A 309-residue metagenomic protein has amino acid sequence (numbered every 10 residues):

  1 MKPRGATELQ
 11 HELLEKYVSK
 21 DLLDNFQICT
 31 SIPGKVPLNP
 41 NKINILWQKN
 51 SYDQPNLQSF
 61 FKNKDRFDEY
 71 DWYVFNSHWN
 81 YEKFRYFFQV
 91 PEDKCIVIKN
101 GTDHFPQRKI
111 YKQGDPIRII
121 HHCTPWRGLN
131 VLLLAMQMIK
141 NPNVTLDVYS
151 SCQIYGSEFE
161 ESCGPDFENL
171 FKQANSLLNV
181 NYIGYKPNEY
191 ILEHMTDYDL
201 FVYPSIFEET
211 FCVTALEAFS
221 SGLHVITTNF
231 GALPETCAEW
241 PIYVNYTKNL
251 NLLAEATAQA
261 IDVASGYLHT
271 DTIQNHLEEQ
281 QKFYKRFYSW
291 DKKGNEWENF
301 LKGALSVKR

Functional and structural regions predicted by a protein language model:
M1-L38: N-terminal pre-catalytic "stem/leader" segment of glycosyltransferase-like enzymes
R4-L9, L13, K248, H269-L305: A charged, aromatic-enriched C-terminal amphipathic alpha-helix characteristic of glycosyltransferases across folds
Q27-N56, D71-F75, C95-K99: Active-site proximal beta-strand in glycosyltransferases
D71-R85, V90-Q107: Donor nucleotide-sugar binding/catalytic pocket of nucleotide-sugar-dependent glycosyltransferases
Y111-G128, L133-M136, D147: Conserved donor-binding/catalytic core segment of Leloir-type glycosyltransferases
E160-K186: Nucleotide-activated donor-binding/catalytic signature segment of Leloir-type glycosyltransferases, i.e., the conserved
H224-T227: Short hydrophobic beta-strand element within catalytic cores of glycosyltransferases and related nucleotide-activated
P234-A264: Change "using UDP/GDP/dTDP sugars" to "using nucleotide sugars
